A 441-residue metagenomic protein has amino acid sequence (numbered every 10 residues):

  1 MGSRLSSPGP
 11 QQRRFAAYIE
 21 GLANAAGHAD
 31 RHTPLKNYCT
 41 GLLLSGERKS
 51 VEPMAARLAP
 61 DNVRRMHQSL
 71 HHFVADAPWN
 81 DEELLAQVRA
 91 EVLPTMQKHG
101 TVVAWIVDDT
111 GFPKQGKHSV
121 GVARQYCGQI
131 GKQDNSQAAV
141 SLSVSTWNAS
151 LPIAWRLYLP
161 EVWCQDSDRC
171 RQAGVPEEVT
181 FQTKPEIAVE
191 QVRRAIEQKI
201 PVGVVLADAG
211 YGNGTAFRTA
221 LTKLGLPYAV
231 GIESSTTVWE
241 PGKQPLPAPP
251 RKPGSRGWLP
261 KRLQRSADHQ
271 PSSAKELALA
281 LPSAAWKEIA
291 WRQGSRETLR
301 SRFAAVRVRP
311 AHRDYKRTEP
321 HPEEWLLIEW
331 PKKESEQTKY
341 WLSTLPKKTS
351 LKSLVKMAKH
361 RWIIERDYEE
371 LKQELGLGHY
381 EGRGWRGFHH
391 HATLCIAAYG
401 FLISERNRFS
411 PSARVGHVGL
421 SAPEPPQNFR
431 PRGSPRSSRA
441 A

Functional and structural regions predicted by a protein language model:
G2-L206, G210-V230, S234-T237, Q244 (+5 more regions): Conserved, well-structured functional cores that handle cations and Mg-NTP chemistry
G2-Q11, V103, V355-L371: An acidic intrinsically disordered interaction segment
H28, R48, P201, I363-Y368 (+3 more regions): Intrinsically disordered or highly flexible coil/loop and linker segments, enriched in small and charged/polar residues
P60, K347, H360, I364 (+4 more regions): Short, well-ordered loop/turn and helix-capping segments at boundaries between secondary-structure elements and domains
A138, Q337, I363, D367 (+1 more regions): Catalytic-loop motifs flanking and including active-site residues across diverse enzymes
N148-F181, E233, V238-I363, S434 (+1 more regions): An anionic, glycine-rich sequence signature occurring as long contiguous blocks
K261, S343, T349-A358, Q373-H390 (+1 more regions): Short, solvent-exposed helix-loop connector elements
L375-R436: Basic, amphipathic alpha-helical segments enriched in Lys/Arg and hydrophobic/aromatic residues
